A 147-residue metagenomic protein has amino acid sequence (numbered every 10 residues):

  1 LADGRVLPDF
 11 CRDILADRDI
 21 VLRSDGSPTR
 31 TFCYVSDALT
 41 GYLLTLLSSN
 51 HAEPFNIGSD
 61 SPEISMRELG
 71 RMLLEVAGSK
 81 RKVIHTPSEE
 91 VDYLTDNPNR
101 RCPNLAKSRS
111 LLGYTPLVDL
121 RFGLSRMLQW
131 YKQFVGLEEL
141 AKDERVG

Functional and structural regions predicted by a protein language model:
L1-R5, T29: Flexible, glycine-rich beta-alpha linker
G4-P8, L39: Conserved terminal C-lobe alpha helix of the protein kinase catalytic domain
R12-G147: C-terminal substrate-binding subdomain of Rossmann-fold SDR/epimerase-dehydratase oxidoreductases
